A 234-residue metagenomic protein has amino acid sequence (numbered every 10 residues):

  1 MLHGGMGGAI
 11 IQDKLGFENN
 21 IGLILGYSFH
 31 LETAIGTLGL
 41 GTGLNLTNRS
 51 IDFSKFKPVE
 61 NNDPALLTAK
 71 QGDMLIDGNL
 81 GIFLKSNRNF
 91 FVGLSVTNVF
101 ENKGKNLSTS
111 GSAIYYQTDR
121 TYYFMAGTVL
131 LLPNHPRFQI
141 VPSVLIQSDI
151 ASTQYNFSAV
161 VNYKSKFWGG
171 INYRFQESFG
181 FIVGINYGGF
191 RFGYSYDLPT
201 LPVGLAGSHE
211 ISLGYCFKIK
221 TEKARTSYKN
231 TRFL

Functional and structural regions predicted by a protein language model:
M1-L234: Subset of outer-membrane beta-barrel
